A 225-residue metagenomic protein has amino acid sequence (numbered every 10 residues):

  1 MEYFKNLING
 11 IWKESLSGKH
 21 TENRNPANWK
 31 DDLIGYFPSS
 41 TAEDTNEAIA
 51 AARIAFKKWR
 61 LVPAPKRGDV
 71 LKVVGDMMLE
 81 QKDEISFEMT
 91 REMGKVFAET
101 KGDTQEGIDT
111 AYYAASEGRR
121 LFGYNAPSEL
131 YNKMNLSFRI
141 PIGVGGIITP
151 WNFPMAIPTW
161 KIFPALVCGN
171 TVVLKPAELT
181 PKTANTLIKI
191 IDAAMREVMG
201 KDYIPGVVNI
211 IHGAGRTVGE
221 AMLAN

Functional and structural regions predicted by a protein language model:
M1-Y36, D69, V73, L121-T149: Terminal low-complexity tails and localization/encapsulation signals of metabolic enzymes
Y3-F4, I8-N9, L33, A55 (+6 more regions): Glycine-rich, flexible loop/turn motifs
L16, T45, K82, T100 (+2 more regions): Alpha-helix N-cap/helix-start motif
K19, T41, V96, T104 (+2 more regions): Residue-level detector of flexible, active-site-proximal loop/helix-junction positions within diverse enzyme catalytic
E22, Y36, E88, E99 (+3 more regions): Conserved beta-strand positions that form and line the central face of beta-propeller blades
N28-F122, N132: Glycine-rich loop-to-alpha-helix module at the N-terminal edge of alpha/beta enzyme cores
G123-N225: Rossmann-like NAD(P) dinucleotide-binding subdomain of oxidoreductase/dehydrogenase enzymes
